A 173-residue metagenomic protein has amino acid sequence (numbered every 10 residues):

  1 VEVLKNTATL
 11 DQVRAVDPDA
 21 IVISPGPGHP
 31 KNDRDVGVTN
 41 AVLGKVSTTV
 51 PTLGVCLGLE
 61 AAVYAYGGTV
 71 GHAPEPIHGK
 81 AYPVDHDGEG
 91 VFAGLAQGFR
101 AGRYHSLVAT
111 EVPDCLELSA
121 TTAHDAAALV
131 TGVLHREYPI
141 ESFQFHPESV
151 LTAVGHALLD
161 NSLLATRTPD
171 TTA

Functional and structural regions predicted by a protein language model:
V1-G54: Flexible gly/pro-rich beta->alpha loop and the following alpha-helix that scaffold active-site loops
K5, R14, R34, R100-R103 (+2 more regions): Arginine residue identity/basic-tract feature
G28-P30, L116, V150, T172: A generic alpha-helix propensity feature with a strong bias for hydrophobic helices
G37-K45, V50-L53, E60-A153: Pocket-forming structural segment of enzyme catalytic cores
V150-A173: Acyltransferase
